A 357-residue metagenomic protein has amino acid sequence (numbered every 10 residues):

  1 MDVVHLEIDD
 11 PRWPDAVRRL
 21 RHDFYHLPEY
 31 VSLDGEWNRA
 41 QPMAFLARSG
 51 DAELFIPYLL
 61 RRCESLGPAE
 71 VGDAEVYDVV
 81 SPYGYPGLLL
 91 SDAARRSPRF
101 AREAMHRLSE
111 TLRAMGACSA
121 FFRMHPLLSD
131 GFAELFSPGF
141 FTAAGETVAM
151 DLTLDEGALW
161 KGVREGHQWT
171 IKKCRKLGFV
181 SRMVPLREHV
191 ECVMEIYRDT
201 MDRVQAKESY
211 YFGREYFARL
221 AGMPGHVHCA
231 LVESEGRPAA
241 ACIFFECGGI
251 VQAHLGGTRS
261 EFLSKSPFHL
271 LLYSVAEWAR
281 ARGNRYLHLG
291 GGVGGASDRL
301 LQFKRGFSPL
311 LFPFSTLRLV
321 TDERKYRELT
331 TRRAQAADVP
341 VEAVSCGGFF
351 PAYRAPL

Functional and structural regions predicted by a protein language model:
D2-A69, H125-S264: A conserved beta-strand-loop-helix scaffold within acyl/acetyltransferase catalytic domains
A40-P42, A114-A117, N284: Short, high-confidence coil segments that cap the C-terminus of an alpha-helix and link into the following beta-strand
L46, Y216-L329: Aromatic (often tryptophan-rich) hydrophobic motifs at membrane interfaces
R61-G87: Conserved acyl-donor/pantetheine-binding loop and adjacent beta-alpha core of acyl/acetyltransferases and related
R62-E64, L127, F136-G157, N284-L357: Active-site/acyl-donor-binding loops of N-acyltransferases
P86-R96, T153-L154, G256-K265, V293: A short, internal acetyl-CoA/4′-phosphopantetheine-binding micro-motif in the GNAT/acyltransferase core
R99-A144: Non-catalytic accessory segments adjacent to catalytic cores
F121, R182, Y286-G290: Short catalytic-loop micro-motif centered on adjacent basic/acidic residues
